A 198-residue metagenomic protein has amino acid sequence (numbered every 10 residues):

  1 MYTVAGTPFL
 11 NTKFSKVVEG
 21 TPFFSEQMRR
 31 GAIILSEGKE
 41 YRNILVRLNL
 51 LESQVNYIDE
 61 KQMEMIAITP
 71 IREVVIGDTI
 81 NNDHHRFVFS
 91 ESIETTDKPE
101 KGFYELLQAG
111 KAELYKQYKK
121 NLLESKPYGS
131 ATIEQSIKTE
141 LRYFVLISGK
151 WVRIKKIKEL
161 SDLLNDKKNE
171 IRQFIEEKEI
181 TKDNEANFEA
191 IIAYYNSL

Functional and structural regions predicted by a protein language model:
M1-E40: Short, extreme N-terminal leader segments that mark the start of a protein/domain
M1-V4, R142-V145, L160-L163: Short hydrophobic/aromatic-rich motifs at helix boundaries and adjacent loops
G6, S15-K16, I33, T95 (+3 more regions): Alpha-helical protein-protein interaction elements
P8, K13, F23, R86-V88 (+3 more regions): Intrinsic disorder/low-structure terminal segments
F24-E26, G31-I154, K158: Aromatic-patch recognition
D162-L198: Long, compositionally biased interface segments
